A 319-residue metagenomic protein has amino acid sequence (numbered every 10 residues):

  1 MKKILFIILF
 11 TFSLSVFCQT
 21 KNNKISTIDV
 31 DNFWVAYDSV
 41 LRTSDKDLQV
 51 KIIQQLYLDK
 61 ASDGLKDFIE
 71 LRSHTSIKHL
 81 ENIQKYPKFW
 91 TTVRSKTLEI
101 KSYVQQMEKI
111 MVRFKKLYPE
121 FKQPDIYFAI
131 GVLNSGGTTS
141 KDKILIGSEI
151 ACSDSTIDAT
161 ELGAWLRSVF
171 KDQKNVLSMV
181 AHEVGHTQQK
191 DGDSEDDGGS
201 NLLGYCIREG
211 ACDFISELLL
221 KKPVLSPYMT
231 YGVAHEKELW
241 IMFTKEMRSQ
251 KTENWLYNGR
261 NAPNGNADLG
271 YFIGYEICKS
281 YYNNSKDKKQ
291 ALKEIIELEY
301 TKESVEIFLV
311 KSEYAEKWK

Functional and structural regions predicted by a protein language model:
M1-N22: Bacterial Sec-dependent N-terminal signal peptides
Q19-H79: N-terminal mature-domain "stem" immediately C-terminal to a signal peptide or N-terminal signal-anchor/transmembrane
N22-S44, L48, G199-L239, A315-K317: Post-HExxH zinc-binding segment in Zn-dependent metallohydrolases
T27-V30, W34, E108-M111, E209-S216 (+3 more regions): Extracytoplasmic/secreted envelope proteins and their assembly/folding machinery, especially bacterial periplasmic
F33-S44, Q55-K60, R113, L117-E120 (+6 more regions): Structured segments of extracytoplasmic/periplasmic soluble domains in secreted or envelope-associated proteins
Q54-K60, I126-G136, E297-K302: Acidic helix-start/capping segments at beta-turn-to-alpha-helix junctions
H79-L225, M229: Acidic/His-rich structured neighborhood in mature extracellular/periplasmic domains
T244-K319: Pan-zinc metallopeptidase signature
